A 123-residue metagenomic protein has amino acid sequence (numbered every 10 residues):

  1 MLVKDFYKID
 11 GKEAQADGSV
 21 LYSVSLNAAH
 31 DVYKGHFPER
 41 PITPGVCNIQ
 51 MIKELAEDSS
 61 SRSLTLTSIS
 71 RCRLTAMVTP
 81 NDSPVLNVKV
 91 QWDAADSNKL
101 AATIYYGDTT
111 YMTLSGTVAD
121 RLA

Functional and structural regions predicted by a protein language model:
M1-Y7, G11, Y22, S68 (+3 more regions): A glycine-rich (often HGG/GG-containing) alpha/beta subdomain
L2-T43: Catalytic strand-loop segment that frames the active site of acyl-thioester-processing enzymes
Q15-D17, Q91-A123: HotDog/MaoC-like acyl-thioester-processing domains
E39-P44, N48-I49, K53: Compact, glycine-rich, soluble single-domain proteins
K53-Q91, D96-K99, T109: Hydrophobic beta-strand-centered segment that forms part of the acyl-chain substrate-binding groove
